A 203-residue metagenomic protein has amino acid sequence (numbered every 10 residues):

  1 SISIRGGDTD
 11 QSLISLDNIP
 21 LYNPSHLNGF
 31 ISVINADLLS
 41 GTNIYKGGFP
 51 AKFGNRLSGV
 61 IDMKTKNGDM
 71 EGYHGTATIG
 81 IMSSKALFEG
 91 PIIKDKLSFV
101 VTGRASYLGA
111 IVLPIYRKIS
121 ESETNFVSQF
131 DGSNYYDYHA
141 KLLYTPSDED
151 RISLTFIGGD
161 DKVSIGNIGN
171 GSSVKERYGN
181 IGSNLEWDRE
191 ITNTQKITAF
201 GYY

Functional and structural regions predicted by a protein language model:
S1-N23, S40: Extracytoplasmic beta-strand/coil segments of soluble accessory domains associated with Gram-negative outer-membrane
I2-S3, G29-N35, I44-G75, A86 (+1 more regions): N-terminal periplasmic accessory domains that precede and gate Gram-negative outer-membrane beta-barrel machines
G6-D8, L38, L57, D69 (+3 more regions): Short loop/turn positions at the edges of beta-strands in beta-sheet-rich folds
T9, I19-L21, K66, M82 (+3 more regions): Structural signature of outer-membrane beta-barrel domains
I19-K46, F130-S133: Short acidic/polar hinge/loop motifs at secondary-structure boundaries that mediate gating or recognition
H26, G72-H74, E123-S128, I165-V174 (+1 more regions): Extracellular loop and loop/strand-boundary signature of outer-membrane beta-barrel proteins
G80-A105, T124-K162, Y178-A199: Transmembrane beta-barrel wall of Gram-negative outer-membrane proteins
V112-K118, T155-G159, S164-S172, G201: Outer-membrane beta-barrel translocator domains and adjoining extracellular loop/strand segments of Gram-negative
